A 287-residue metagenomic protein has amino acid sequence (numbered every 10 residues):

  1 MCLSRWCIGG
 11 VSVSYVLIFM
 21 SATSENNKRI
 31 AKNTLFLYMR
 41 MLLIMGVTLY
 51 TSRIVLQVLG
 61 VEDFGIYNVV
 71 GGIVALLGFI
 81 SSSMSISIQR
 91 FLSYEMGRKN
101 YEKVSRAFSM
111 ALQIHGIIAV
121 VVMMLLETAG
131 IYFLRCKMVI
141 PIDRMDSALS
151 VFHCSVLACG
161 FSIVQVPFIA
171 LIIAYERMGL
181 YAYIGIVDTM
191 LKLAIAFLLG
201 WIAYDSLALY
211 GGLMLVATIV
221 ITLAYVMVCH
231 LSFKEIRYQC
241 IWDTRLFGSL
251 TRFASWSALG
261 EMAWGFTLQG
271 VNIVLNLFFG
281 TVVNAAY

Functional and structural regions predicted by a protein language model:
S12-I30, L207-G211, Y225-Q269, I273 (+1 more regions): Interhelical loop/hinge segments that connect adjacent transmembrane helices in multipass membrane
F19-R29, L59-E62, L77-H115, L134-I140 (+1 more regions): Transmembrane-helix boundary and interhelical linker motifs in polytopic inner-membrane proteins
N27, L157-V187, A208: Membrane-interface junctions at transmembrane-helix termini in multi-pass inner-membrane proteins
M45-T51, N68-M96, L112-V122, C159-Q165 (+2 more regions): Small-residue-rich midsections of specific transmembrane alpha-helices
G46-F64, R135-V139, G200-I202, G265-Y287: Helix-terminus/linker motif at the lipid-water interface of multi-pass membrane proteins
V55-L76, A107, L207-G212, L246-S257 (+1 more regions): Interfacial/gating helices of multi-pass transporter permease domains
T128-I131, P141-Q165, A194, I219-V220 (+1 more regions): Alpha-helical transmembrane segments of multi-pass membrane proteins
A182-S232, S249-F253, N284-Y287: Hydrophobic alpha-helical transmembrane segments
